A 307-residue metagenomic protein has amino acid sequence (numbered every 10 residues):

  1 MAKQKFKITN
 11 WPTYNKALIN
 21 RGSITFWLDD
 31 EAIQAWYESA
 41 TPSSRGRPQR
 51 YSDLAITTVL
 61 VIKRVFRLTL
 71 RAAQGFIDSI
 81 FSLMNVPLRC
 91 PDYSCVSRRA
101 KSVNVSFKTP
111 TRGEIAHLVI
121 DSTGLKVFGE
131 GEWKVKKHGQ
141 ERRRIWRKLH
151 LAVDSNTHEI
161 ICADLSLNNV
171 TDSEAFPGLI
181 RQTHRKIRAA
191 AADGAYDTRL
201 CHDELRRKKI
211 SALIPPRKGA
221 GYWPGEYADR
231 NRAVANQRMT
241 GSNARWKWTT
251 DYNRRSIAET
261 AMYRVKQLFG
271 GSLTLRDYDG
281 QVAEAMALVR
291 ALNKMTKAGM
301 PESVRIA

Functional and structural regions predicted by a protein language model:
M1-R45: Basic, low-complexity segments
A2, D53-V65, N243-A307: Basic, amphipathic alpha-helical segments enriched in Lys/Arg and hydrophobic/aromatic residues
A2-K7, G194-Q267, L275: Helix-centered, glycine/charged polyanion-binding patches within enzymatic domains that contact phosphate-containing
K3, S23, G113-I115, N253: Sequence-level motif detector for i,i+2 pairs with an aromatic at +2
T13, A17, T58-V61, S79: Residue-level detector of alpha-helical secondary structure
T41-T57, V65-R71, G75, S79 (+7 more regions): Polybasic low-complexity intrinsically disordered regions
M84-P87, K294: Short arginine-rich
